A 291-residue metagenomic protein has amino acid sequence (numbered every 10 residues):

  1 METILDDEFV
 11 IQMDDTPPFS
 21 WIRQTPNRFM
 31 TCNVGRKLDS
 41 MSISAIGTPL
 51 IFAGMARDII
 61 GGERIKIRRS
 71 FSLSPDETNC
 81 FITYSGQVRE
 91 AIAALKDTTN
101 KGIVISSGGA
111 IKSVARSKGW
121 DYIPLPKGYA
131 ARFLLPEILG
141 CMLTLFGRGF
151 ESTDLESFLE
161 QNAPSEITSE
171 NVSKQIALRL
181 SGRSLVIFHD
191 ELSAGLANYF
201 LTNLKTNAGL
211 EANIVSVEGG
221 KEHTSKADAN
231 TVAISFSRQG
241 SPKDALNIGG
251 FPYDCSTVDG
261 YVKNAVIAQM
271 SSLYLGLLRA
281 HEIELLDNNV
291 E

Functional and structural regions predicted by a protein language model:
E2-V34, G108, S113-I123, K127 (+3 more regions): Phosphate-moiety recognition in structured ligand-binding domains
L5-I11, S42-I51, G195-T202: A broad, low-specificity signal for short, low-complexity segments enriched in glycine/proline and polar/charged
S20-D39, G147-T231, H281, N288: Active-site phosphate/pyrophosphate-binding segments
L38-P164, A177-R179, V232-P252: Glycine-rich phosphate-binding loops that contact phosphosugars or nucleotide phosphates
I59, N203, M270, Y274: Rossmann-fold NAD(P)-dependent oxidoreductase module
A130, F188, L192, D259: Conserved aromatic-histidine-acidic binding/catalytic patches
